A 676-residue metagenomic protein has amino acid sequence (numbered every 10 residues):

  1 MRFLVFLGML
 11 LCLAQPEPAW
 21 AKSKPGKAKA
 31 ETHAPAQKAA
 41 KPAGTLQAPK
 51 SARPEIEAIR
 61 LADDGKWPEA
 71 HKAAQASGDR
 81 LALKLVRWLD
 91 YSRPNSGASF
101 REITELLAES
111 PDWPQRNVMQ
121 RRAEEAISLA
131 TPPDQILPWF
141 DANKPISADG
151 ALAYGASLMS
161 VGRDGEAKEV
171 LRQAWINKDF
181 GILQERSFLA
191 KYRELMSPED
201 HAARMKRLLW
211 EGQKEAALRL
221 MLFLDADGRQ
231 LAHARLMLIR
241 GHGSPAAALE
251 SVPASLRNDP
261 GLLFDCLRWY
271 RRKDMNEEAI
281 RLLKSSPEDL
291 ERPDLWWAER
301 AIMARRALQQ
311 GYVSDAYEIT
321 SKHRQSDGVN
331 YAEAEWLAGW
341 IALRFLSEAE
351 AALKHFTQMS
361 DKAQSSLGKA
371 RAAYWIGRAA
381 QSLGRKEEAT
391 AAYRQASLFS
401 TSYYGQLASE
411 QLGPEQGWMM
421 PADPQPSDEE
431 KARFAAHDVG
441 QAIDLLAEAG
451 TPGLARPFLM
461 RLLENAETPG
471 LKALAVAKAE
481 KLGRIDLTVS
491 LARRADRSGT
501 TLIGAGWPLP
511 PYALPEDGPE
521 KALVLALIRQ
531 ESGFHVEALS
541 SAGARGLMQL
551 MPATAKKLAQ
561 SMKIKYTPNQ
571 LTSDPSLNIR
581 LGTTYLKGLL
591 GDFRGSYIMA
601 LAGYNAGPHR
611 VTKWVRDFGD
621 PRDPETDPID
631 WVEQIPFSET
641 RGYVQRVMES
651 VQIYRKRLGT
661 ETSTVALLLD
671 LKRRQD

Functional and structural regions predicted by a protein language model:
A19-S51: Compositionally biased, proline/threonine/alanine/serine-rich low-complexity intrinsically disordered stretches
K41-A48, H71-L81, S92-N95, T104-P114 (+16 more regions): Solenoid-like repeat scaffolds
P54, R87-D90, I103, Q120-A123 (+9 more regions): TPR repeat positional signature
L61, P94, I127, L158 (+9 more regions): Residue at a conserved register position within TPR or TPR-like alpha-solenoid repeats
D64, R93, A126, A130 (+8 more regions): Structural motif corresponding to the intra-repeat A-B loop/turn of tetratricopeptide repeats
E69, A98, E102, Q115-V118 (+13 more regions): Alpha-helical positions within canonical tetratricopeptide repeat
W88-L89, I103-E109, E250, M275-E278 (+11 more regions): Catalytic glycan-binding domains that act on GlcNAc-containing polysaccharides
